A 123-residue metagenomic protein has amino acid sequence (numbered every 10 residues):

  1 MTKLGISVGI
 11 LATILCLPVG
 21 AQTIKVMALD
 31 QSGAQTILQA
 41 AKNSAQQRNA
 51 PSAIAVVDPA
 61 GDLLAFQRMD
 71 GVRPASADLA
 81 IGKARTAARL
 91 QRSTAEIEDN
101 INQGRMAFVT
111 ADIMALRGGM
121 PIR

Functional and structural regions predicted by a protein language model:
M1-T2: N-terminal secretory signal peptides that target proteins for export/translocation
G5-P18: Bacterial N-terminal signal peptides
A21-R123: Flexible, solvent-exposed loop/hinge segments and secondary-structure transition points
